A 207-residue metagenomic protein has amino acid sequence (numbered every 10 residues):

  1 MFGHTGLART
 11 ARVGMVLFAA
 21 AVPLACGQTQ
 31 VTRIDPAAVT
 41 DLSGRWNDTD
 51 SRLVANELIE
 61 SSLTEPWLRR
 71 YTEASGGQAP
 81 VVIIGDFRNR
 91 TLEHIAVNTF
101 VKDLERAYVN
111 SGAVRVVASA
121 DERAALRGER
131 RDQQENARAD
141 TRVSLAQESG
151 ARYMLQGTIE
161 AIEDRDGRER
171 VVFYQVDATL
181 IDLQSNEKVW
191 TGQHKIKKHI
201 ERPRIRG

Functional and structural regions predicted by a protein language model:
M1-C26: Sec-dependent bacterial lipoprotein signal peptides
H4, G128-R131, D166-E169: Short secondary-structure transition/capping segments
A21-R45, R206-G207: Bacterial Sec signal peptide processing site at the extreme N-terminus
G27-V31, R152-R204: Amphipathic beta-strand/beta-sheet edge segments enriched in Tyr/Trp
A37-E57, S61, E65: Short, secretory-pathway propeptide segments and organelle targeting presequences
S43-V54, G76, L92-A96, F100 (+5 more regions): Extracytoplasmic/periplasmic, Sec-exported soluble proteins
E57, S61-R69, E73, G77-N136 (+1 more regions): N-terminal segment of the mature soluble domain
E57-L58, S62, V81-F87, N136-R165: A short, hydrophobic beta-strand-centered structural micro-motif
